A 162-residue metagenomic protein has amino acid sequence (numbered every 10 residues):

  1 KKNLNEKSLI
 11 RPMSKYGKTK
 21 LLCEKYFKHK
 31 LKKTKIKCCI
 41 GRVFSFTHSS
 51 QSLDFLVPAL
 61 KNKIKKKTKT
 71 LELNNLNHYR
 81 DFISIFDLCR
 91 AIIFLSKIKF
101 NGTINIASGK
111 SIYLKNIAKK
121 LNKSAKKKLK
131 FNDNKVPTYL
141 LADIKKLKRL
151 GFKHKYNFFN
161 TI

Functional and structural regions predicted by a protein language model:
K1-I40, Q51-S52: Catalytic helix-loop patch of NAD(P)-dependent Rossmann-fold dehydrogenases
I10, T47, L71: Nucleotide phosphate-binding site architecture
P12-T19, S49, L53-V57, D81-I85 (+1 more regions): The catalytic Tyr-centered alpha-helix of NAD(P)H-dependent dehydrogenases
C39, F46-S49, H78, L88: Conserved sequence/active-site signature of Rossmann-fold short-chain dehydrogenase/reductase
R42-S45, D133: Residue-level recognition of beta-strand->loop/alpha-helix junctions
I64-I162: C-terminal substrate-binding subdomain of Rossmann-fold SDR/epimerase-dehydratase oxidoreductases
